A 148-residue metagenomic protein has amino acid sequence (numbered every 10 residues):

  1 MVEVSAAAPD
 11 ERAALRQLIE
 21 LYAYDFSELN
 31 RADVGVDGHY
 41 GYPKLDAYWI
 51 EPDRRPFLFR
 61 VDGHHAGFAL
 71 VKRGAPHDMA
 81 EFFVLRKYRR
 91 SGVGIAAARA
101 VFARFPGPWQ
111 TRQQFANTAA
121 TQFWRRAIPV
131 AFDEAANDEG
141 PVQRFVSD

Functional and structural regions predicted by a protein language model:
V2-L18: A short beta-loop-alpha structural element at the N-terminal edge of CoA-dependent acyl/N-acetyltransferase catalytic
E20-L45: Conserved GNAT-fold acetyl-CoA-binding loop/helix
K44-L58: A short helix-loop-beta-strand connector motif used in the catalytic cores of GNAT acetyltransferases and, in some
P56-L58, H64-R73, D78, F83: Conserved beta-strand in the GNAT
R60-D62, F145-D148: Active-site beta-strand termini and strand-to-loop segments that position acidic
V84, R90-A103: Conserved acetyl-CoA-binding loop-helix of GNAT-fold acetyltransferases
Q110-R125, P129, N137-F145: Conserved beta-strand-loop-alpha-helix junction that forms the acyl-donor binding cleft
